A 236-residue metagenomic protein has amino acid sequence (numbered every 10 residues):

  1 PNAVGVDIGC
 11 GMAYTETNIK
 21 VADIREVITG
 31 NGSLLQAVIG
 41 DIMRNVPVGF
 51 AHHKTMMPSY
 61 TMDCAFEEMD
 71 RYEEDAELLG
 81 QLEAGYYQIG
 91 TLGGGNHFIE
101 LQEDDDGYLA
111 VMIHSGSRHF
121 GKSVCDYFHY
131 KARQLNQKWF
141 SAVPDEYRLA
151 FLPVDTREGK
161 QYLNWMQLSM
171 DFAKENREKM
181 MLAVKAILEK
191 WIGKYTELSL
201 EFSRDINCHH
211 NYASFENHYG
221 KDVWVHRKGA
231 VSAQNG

Functional and structural regions predicted by a protein language model:
P1, E26-F50, C64-G236: Domain-length cofactor-binding catalytic modules of enzymes
P1-M12: Active-site cofactor/substrate anionic-group-binding motifs, chiefly glycine- and Lys/Arg-rich phosphate-binding loops
V6, T17-N18, G32: Solvent-exposed, well-ordered amphipathic alpha-helical segments that flank/support binding or catalytic loops
M12, N18-D23, S115-H119: A generic structural motif
Y14-T15, R177: Functionally constrained cores in energy, signaling, and assembly domains
T55-E67: Acidic, glycine-rich loop-and-strand cores that form catalytic or ligand-binding grooves in diverse globular domains
